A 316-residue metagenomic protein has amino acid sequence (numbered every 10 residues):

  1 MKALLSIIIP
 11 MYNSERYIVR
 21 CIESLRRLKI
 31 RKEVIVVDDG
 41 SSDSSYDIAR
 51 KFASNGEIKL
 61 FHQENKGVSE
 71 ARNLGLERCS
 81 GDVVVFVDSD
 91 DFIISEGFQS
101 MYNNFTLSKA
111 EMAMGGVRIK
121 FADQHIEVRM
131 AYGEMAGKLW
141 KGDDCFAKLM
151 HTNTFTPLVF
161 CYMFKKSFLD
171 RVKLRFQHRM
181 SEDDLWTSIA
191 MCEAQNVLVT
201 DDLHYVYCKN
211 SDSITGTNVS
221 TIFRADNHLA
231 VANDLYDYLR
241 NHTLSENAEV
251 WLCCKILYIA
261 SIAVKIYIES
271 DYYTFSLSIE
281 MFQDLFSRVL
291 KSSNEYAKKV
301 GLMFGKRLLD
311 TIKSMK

Functional and structural regions predicted by a protein language model:
I9-I22, G40: Active-site beta-to-alpha loop of glycosyltransferases that engages the nucleotide-sugar donor
R16-V19, D43-K51, F92, E96: Acidic helix N-cap motif at the loop->helix transition within catalytic regions of sugar-transfer enzymes
E23-K32: Short, acidic, metal-binding catalytic loop of nucleotide-sugar glycosyltransferases
S24, D38-I48, K66: A conserved acidic beta->alpha catalytic loop
V68, N73, S89-S181, L185-T200 (+1 more regions): Donor-binding/catalytic cores of nucleotide-activated saccharide and glycerol-phosphate transferases/polymerases
V84: Short aromatic/hydrophobic "clamp" motif used to bind/position activated sugar donors
A110, I268-K316: Membrane-interface aromatic/basic loop that binds lipid-linked glycans or pyrophosphate carriers, typified by
L203-S211, T217-E246, I262-K265, E269-L290: Catalytic core of nucleotide-sugar-dependent glycosyltransferases
